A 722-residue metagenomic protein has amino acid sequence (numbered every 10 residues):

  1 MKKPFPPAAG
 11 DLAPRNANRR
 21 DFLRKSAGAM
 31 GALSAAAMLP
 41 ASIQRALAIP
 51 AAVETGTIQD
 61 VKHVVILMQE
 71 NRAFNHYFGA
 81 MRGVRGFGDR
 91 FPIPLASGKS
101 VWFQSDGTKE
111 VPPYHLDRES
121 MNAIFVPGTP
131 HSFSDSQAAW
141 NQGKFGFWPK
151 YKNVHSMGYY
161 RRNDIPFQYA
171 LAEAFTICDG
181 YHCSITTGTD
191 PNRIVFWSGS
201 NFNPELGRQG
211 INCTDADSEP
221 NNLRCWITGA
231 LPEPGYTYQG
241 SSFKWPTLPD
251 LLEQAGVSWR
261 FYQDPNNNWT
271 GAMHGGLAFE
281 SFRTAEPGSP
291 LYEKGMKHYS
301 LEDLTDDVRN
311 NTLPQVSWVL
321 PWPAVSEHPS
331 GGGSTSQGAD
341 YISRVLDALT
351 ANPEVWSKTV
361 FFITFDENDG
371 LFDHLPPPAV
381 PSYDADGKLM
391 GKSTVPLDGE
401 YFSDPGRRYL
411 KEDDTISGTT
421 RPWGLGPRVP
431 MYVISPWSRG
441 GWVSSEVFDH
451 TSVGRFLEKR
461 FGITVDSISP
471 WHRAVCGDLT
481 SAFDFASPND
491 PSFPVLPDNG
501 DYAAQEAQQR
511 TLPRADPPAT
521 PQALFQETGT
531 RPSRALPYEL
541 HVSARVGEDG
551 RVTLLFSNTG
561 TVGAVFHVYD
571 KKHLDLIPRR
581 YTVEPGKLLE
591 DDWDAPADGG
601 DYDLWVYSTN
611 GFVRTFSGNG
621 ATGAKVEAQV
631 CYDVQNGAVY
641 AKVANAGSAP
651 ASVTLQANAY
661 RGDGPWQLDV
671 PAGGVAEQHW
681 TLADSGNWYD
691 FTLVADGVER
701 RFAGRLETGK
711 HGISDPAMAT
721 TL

Functional and structural regions predicted by a protein language model:
K2-L722: N-terminal pro-sequences and low-complexity stem/linker regions of secreted or lumenal proteins
